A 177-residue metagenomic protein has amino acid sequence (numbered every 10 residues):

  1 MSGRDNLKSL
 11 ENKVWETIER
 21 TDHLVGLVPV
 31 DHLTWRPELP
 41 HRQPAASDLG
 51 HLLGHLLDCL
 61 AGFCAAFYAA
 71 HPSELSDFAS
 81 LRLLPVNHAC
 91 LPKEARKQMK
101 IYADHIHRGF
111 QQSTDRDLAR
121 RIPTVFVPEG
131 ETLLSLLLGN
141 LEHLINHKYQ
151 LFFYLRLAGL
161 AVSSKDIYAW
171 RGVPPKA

Functional and structural regions predicted by a protein language model:
M1-K13, V86: Short, charged, low-complexity loops and linkers
E11, W15-D22, H32-R82, T124-A177: Short, contiguous alpha-helical
V14, I18-T21, V25, M99 (+1 more regions): Hydrophobic alpha-helical core bundles mediating ligand binding, dimerization, or RNAP-core interactions
G26-W35, R108-R120, L157-V162: Surface-exposed helix-capping loop/turn segments at secondary-structure junctions
L27, H55-D58, I101: Residues within well-ordered alpha-helical secondary structure of globular protein domains
L84-T124, E131-F153: Acidic/histidine-rich alpha-helical segments that form the ligand environment of transition-metal centers
